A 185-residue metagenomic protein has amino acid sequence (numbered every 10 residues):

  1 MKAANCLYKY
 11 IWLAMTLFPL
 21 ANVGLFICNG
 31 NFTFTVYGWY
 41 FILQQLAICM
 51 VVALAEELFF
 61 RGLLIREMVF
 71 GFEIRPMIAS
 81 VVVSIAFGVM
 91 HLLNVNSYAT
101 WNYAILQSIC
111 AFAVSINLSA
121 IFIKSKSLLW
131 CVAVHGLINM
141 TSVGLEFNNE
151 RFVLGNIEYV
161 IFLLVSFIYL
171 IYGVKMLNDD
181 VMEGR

Functional and structural regions predicted by a protein language model:
M1-A53, V143-R185: Specific transmembrane helices
F18-P19, S84-F87, G136-N139: Residue-level recognition of pore/gate-forming positions within transmembrane alpha-helices of multi-pass
I42, L46-A47, M77-V81, T100-A104 (+1 more regions): The feature captures the transmembrane alpha-helix scaffold of multi-pass secondary transporters
C49, P76-L92: Small-polar-interrupted transmembrane alpha-helices in polytopic inner-membrane proteins
C49-A55, G88, Q107-F112: Residue-level hotspots within the lipid-embedded alpha helices of multi-pass solute transporters
A55-V82, A120-S127: Membrane-interface helix/loop boundary segments of multi-pass membrane proteins
G88-V95, N117, L170: Transmembrane alpha-helical segments that form the membrane-embedded catalytic/substrate-channel core of multi-pass
Y103-V160: Functionally important transmembrane alpha-helices
